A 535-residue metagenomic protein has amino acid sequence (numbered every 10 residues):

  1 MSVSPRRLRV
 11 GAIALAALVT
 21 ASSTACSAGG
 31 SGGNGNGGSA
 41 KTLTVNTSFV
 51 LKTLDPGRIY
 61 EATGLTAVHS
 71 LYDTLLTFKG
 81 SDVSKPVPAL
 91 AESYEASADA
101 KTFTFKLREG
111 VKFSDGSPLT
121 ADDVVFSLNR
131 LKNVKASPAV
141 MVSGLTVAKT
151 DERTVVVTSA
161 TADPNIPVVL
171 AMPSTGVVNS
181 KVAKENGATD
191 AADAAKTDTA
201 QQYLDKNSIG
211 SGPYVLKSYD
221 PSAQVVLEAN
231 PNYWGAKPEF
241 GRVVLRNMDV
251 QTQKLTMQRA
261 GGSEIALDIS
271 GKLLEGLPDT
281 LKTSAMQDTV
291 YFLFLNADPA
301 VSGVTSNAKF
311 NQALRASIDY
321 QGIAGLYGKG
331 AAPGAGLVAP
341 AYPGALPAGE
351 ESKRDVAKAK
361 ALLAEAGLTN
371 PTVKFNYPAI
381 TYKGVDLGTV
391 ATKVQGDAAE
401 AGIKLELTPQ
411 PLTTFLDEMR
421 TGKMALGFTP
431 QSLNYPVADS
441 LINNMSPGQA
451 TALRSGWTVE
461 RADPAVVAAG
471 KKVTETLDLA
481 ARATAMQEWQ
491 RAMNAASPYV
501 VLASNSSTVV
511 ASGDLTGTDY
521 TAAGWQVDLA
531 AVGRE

Functional and structural regions predicted by a protein language model:
V19, N34-G38, D220, A229 (+3 more regions): Detector for C-terminal structural segments
N46-A98, N129, I209-G210: N-terminal lobe/hinge region of extracytoplasmic solute-binding protein
E92-A136, T150-T158, K254, V304: Aromatic- and charge-enriched surface segment that lines or borders ligand/interaction sites
A139-D193: Surface-exposed binding/hinge segments that line and control ligand-binding clefts or catalytic entry sites
T175-G235: Gly/Pro-rich hinge or "lid" segments in bacterial periplasmic/extracellular proteins
Y214, A332-A366, Y382-L387: Structural transition elements
P221, A364-N434: Ligand/substrate-recognition segments at binding pockets and active sites
V226, N230-E275: Ligand-site clamp/hinge motif
